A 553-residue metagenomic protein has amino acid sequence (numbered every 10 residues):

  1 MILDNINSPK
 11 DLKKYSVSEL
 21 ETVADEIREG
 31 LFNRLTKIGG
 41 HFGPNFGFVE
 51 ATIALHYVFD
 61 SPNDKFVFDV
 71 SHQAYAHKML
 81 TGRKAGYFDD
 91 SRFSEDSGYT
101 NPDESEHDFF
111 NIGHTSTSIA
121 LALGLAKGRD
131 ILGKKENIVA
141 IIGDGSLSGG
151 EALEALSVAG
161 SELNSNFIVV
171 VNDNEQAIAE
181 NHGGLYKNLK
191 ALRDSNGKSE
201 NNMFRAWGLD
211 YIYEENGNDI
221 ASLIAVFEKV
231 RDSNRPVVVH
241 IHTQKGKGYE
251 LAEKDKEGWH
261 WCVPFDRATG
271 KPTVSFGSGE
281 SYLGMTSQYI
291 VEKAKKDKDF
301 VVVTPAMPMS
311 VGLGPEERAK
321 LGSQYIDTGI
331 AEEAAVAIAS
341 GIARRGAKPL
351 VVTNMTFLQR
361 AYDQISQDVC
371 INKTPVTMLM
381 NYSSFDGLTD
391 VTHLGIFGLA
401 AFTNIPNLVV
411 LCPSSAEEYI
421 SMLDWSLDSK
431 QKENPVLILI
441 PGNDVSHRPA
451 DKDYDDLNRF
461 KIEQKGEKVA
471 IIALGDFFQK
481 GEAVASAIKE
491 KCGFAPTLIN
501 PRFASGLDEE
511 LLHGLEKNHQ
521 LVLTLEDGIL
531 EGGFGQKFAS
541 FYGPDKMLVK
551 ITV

Functional and structural regions predicted by a protein language model:
M1-T81, M203-A206, E214-L223, V237-H240: N-terminal amphipathic, basic-rich helices that act as targeting or association modules
E29-T36, E95-N111, G133-V139, G314-G329 (+4 more regions): Glycine/charged-rich beta-loop-alpha catalytic/anionic-binding loops adjacent to active sites
I38-G40, D64-V67, F110-N111, K134-G149 (+6 more regions): A short, small-residue-rich loop immediately preceding and capping a beta-strand
H41-E162, F300, P305, G314-P315: Cofactor-binding active-site loop characterized by glycine-rich and histidine/acidic residues
Q73, D108-D266, K271-G279, L283-Q288 (+1 more regions): Glycine-rich ThDP/TPP pyrophosphate-binding loop and its adjacent helix/strand module within ThDP-dependent enzymes
A85-G98, G160-A179, C370-S383: A glycine-rich helix N-cap at a beta->alpha junction
Y249-Q359, Q364-T374, A473-G475, E490: Non-catalytic terminal/interface segments that mediate subunit docking, oligomerization, and allosteric communication
R267-S278, G387-T389, L408-V409, E417 (+2 more regions): Peripheral docking tails and interdomain loops at the edges of cofactor- or intermediate-handling domains
